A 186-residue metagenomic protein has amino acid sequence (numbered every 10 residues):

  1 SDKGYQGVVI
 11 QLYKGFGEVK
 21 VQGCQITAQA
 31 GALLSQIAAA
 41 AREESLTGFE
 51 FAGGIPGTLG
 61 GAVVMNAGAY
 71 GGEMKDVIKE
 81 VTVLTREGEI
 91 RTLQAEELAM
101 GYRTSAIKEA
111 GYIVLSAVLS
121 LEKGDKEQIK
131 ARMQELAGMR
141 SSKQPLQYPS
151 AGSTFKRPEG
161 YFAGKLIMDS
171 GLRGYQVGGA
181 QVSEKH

Functional and structural regions predicted by a protein language model:
S1, V8, A32, G54-A62 (+5 more regions): Gly/Ser/Thr-rich helix-start
S1-G4, V8-L46, E73-T92, L121: N-terminal glycine-rich flavin-associated loop
S1-K3, E18-V21, A41-E44, P56 (+5 more regions): Solvent-exposed alpha-helices and their adjacent loops that cap or buttress functional pockets in soluble metabolic
G7, E43, N66-E73, E80 (+3 more regions): Generic secondary-structure boundary signal with a strong preference for alpha-helix termini
V9-Q11, T27-G31, S45-F49, G68-G71 (+4 more regions): Short, low-complexity, polar/charged sequence segments that are solvent-exposed and flexible
L12-G15, C24, Q29-L33, G53-I55 (+9 more regions): Fold-independent oxyanion-binding glycine-rich loops and adjacent beta-strand/coil segments at enzyme active sites
A41-K79, T85, S150, T154: A gly/ser-rich beta-alpha-beta helix-loop segment of oxidoreductase catalytic cores
L84-R86, I90-H186: Phosphate/pyrophosphate- and phosphate-bearing ligand-binding catalytic cores of soluble enzymes
